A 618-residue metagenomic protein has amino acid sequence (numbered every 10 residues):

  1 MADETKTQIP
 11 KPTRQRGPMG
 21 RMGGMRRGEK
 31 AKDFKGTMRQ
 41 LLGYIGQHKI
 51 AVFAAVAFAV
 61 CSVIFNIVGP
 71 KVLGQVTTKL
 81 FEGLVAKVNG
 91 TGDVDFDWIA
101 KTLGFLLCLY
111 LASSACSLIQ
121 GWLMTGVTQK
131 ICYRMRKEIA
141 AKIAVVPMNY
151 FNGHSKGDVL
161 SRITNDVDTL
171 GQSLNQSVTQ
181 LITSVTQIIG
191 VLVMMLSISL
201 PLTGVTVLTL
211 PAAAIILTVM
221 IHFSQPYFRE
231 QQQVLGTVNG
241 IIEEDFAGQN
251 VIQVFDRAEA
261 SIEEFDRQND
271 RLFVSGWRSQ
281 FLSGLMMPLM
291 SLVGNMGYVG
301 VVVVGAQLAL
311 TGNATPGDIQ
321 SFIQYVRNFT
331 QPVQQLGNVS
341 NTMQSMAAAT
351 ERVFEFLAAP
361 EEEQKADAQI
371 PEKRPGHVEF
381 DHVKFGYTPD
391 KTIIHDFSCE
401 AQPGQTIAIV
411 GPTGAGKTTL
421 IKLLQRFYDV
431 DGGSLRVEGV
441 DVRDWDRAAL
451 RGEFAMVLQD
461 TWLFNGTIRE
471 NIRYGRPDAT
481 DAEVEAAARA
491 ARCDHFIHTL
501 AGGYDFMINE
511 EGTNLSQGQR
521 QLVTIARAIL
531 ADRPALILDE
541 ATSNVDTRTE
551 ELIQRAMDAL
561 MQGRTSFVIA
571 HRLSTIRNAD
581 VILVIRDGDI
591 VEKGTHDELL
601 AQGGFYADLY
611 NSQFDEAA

Functional and structural regions predicted by a protein language model:
M1-N66, F81-T102, I119-M124, T128 (+7 more regions): Membrane-integrated ABC transporters
A2-K6, K365, P371-A618: ABC-type nucleotide-binding domain
G20, R39-L42, I50-Q75, L106 (+5 more regions): Alpha-helical segments in transporter systems
T37, I45, M124, K142-I189 (+2 more regions): Juxtamembrane loop-to-helix connectors within ABC transporter transmembrane domains
Q47, A51-I64, Q75, Q176-E230 (+2 more regions): Transmembrane helices of ABC transporter permease
Q47, M148-N149, V167-L174, V178 (+6 more regions): An intracellular "coupling" helix at the cytosolic face of ABC transporter transmembrane type-1 domains
V52-C116, L196-P201, V299, L310-P316: Transmembrane helix-loop-helix hairpins at lipid-water interfaces of multipass membrane proteins, especially the type-1
G83, M194-L208, I215, H222 (+2 more regions): Helix-loop-helix
